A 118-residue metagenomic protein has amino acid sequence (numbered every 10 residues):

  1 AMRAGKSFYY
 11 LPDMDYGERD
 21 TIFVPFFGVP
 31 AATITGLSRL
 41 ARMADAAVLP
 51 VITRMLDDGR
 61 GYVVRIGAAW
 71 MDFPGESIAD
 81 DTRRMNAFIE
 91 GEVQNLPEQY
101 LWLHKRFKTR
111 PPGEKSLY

Functional and structural regions predicted by a protein language model:
A1-Y118: Non-catalytic C-terminal accessory region of glycerolipid acyltransferases and related lyso-lipid remodeling enzymes
